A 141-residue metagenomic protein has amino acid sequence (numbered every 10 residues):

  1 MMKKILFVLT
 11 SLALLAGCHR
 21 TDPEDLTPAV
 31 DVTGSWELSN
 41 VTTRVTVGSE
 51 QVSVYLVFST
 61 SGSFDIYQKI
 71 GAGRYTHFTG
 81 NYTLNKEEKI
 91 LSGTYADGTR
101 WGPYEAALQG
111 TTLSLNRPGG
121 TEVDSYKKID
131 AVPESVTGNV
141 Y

Functional and structural regions predicted by a protein language model:
M1-I5: Positively charged n-region of N-terminal signal peptides that target proteins for export
F7-T10: Sec-dependent N-terminal signal peptides
L14-G17: C-terminal motif of bacterial Sec signal peptides marking the signal peptidase cleavage site
H19-F78, N85-Y141: Lipid interaction determinants
